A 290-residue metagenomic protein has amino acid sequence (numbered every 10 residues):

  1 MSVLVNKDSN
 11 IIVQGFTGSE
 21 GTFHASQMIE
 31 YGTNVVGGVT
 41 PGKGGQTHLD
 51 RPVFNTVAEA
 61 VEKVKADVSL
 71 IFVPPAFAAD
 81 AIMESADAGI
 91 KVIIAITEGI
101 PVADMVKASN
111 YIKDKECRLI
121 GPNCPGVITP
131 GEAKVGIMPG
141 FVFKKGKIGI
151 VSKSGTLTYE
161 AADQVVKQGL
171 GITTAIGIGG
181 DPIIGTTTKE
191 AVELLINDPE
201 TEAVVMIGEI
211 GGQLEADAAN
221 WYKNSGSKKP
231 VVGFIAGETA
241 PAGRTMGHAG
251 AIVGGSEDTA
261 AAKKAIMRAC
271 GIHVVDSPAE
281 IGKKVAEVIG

Functional and structural regions predicted by a protein language model:
M1-G290: Catalytic-core regions of core metabolic enzymes, especially those transforming organic acids/acyl-group intermediates
